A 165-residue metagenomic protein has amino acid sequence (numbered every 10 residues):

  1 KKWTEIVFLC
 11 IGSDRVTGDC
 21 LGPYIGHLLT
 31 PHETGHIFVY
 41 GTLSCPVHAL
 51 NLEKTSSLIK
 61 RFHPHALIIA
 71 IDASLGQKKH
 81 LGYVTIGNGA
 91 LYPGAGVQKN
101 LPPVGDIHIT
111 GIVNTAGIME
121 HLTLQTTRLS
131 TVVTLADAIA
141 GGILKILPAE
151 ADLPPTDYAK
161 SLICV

Functional and structural regions predicted by a protein language model:
K1-A66, A73-V165: N-terminal catalytic or cofactor-binding beta/alpha core of small enzyme domains
